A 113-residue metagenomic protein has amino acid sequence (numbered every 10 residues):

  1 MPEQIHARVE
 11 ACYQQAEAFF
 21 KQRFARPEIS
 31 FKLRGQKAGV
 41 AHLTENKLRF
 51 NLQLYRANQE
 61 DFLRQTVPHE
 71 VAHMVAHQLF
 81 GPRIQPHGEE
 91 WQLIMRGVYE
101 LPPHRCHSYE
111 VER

Functional and structural regions predicted by a protein language model:
M1-Q65, M74-R113: Active-site-proximal or metal-binding-adjacent scaffold patches in catalytic folds
E70: Walker B catalytic acidic pair
